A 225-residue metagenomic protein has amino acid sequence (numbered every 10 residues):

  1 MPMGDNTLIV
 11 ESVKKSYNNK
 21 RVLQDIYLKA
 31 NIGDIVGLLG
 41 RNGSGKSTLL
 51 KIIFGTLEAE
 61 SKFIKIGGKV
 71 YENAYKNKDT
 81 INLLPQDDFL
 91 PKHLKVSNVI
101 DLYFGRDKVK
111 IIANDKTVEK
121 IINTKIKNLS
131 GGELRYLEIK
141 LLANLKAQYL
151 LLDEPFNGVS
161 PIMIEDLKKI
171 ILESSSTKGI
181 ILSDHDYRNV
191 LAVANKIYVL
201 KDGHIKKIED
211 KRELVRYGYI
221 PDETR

Functional and structural regions predicted by a protein language model:
L8-V10, L23-D25: Conserved structural motif at the start of ABC-family nucleotide-binding domains
L39-R41: The feature captures the beta-strand-to-loop junction immediately N-terminal to the Walker
F54: Helix-to-loop junction immediately C-terminal to a conserved catalytic motif
A59-D79: Conserved ABC transporter NBD signature motif
D87, K92-K108: Q-loop/switch helix immediately C-terminal to the Walker
E154-P155: Walker B catalytic motif
H204-R225: Conserved beta-strand-loop-alpha-helix hinge in the C-terminal portion of ABC ATPase nucleotide-binding domains
